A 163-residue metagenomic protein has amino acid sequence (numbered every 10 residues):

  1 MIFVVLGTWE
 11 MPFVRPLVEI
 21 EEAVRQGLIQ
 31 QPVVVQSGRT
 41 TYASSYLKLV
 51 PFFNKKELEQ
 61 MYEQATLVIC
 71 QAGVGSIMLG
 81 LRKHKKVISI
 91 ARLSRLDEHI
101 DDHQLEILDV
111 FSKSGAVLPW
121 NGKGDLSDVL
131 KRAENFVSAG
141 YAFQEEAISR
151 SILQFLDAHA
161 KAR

Functional and structural regions predicted by a protein language model:
M1-R163: Nucleotide-activated sugar donor-binding and catalytic core shared by glycosyltransferases and related lipid-linked
